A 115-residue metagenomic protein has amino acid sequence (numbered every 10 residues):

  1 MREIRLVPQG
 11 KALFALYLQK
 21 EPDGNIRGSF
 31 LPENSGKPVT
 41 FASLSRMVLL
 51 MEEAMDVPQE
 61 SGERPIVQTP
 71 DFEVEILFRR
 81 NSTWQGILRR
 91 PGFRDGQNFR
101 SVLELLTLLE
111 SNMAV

Functional and structural regions predicted by a protein language model:
M1-F14, P22-G24, L49-S82, V115: Intrinsic disorder/low-complexity detector
V7-A12, Q19-D23, P38-S45, R80 (+1 more regions): Short, low-complexity cationic-aromatic patches
A15-L18, R27-P32, V74-I76, W84-R90: Canonical SH2 domain fold
F30, S35-V39, L50, L88-V115: Mixed-charge, glycine-accented linear interaction segment located at domain edges/termini
